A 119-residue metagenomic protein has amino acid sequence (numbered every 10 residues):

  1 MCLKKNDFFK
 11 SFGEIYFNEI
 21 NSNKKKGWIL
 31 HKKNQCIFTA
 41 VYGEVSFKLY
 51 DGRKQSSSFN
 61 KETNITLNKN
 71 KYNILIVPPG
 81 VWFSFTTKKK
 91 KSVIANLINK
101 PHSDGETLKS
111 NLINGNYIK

Functional and structural regions predicted by a protein language model:
M1-I74, K89-K119: Non-catalytic, conserved peripheral segments adjacent to functional cores
F85-T87: Asparagine-centered strand-capping/turn motif at beta-strand->loop junctions
